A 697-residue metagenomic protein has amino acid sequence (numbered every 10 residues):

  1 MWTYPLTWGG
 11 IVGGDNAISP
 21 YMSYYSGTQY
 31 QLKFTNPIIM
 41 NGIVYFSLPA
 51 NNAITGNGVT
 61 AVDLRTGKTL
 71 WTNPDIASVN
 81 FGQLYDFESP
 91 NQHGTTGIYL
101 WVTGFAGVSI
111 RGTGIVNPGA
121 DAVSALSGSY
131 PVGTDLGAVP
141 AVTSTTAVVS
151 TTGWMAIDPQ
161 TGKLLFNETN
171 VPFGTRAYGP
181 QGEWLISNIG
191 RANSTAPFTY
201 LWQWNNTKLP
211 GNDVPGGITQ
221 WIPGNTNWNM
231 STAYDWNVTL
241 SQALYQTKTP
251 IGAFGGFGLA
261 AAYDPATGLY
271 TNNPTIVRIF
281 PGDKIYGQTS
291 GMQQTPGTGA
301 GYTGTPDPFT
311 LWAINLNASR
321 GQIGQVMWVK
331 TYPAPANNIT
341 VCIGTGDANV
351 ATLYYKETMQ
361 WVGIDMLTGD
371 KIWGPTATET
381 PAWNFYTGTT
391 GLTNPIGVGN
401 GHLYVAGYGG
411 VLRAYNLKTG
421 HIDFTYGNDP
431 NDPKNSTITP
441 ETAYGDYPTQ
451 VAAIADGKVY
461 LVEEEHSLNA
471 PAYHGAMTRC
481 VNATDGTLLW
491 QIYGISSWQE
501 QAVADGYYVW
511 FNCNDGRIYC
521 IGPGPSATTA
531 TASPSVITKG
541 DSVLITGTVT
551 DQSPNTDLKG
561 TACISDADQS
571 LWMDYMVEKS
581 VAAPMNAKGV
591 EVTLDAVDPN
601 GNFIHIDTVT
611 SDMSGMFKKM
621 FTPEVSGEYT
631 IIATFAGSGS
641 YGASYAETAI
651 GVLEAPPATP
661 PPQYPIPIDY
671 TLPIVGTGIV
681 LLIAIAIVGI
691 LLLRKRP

Functional and structural regions predicted by a protein language model:
M1-T538, V543-W572, V577-E578, M585-A596 (+2 more regions): Secretory-pathway ectodomains
G540, G615, V625-Y629: Short tyrosine-centred short linear motifs in exposed loops/low-complexity segments
D595-F603: Change "in extracellular beta-sheet-rich domains … of secreted and cell-surface proteins" to "in beta-sheet-rich domains
N602-F603, G639-Y645: Short, exposed coil/turn segments at beta-strand boundaries within extracellular/luminal domains
S611, F617-V625, F635: Residue-level recognition of secondary-structure-to-loop junctions
S644-D669: C-terminal low-complexity, Ser/Thr- and acidic/Pro-rich disordered "stalk" regions positioned immediately N-terminal
P665-I679: Juxtamembrane/start-of-transmembrane alpha-helix segments at the extracytoplasmic/lumenal side of membrane anchors
A684-P697: C-terminal membrane-anchoring or membrane-association module
